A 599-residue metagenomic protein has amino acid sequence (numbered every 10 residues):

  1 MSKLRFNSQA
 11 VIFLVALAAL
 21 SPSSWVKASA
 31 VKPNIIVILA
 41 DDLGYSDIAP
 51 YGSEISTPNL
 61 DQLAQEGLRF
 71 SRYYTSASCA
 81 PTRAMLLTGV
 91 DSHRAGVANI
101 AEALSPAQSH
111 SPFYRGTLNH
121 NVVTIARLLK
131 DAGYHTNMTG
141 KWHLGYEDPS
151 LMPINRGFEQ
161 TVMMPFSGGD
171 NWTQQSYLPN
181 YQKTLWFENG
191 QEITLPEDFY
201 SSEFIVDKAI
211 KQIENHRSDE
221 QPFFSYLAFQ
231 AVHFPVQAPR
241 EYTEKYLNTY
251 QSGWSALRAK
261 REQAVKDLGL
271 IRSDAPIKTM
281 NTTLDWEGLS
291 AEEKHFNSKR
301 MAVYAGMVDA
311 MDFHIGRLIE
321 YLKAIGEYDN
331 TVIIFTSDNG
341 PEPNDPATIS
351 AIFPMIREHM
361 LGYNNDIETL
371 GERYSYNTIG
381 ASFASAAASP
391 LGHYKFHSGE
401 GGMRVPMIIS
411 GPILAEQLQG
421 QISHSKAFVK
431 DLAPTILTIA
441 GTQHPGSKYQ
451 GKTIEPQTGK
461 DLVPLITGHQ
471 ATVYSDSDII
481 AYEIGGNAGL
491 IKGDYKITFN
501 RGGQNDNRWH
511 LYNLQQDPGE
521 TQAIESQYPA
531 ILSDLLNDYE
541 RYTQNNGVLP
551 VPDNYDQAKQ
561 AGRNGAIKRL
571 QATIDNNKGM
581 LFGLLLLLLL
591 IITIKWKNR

Functional and structural regions predicted by a protein language model:
S29-L68, D131, W142, I349-S350 (+1 more regions): Active-site-proximal N-terminal segment of extracellular/periplasmic enzymes that hydrolyze or transfer
A30-P33, A40, G44-Y45, R69 (+9 more regions): Long, internal low-complexity/basic segments
V31-N34, L86, Y146-N171, S202-K278 (+7 more regions): Active-site regions of oxyanion-processing enzymes, predominantly non-cytosolic
Y45-N137, E147-D148, P153-R156, Q160 (+2 more regions): Active-site segment of extracytoplasmic enzymes that catalyze sulfate/phosphate-ester chemistry
I48-A49, S111-N119, E192-Y200, Y250-S252 (+6 more regions): Active-site rim elements
A49-I55, R69-H93, A98-I100, M138-P149 (+7 more regions): Short, solvent-exposed turn/loop segments enriched in Gly/Ser/Thr/Pro and often Arg
D148-G157, Q237-A238, E320-S410, Q417 (+1 more regions): Histidine-centered active-site microenvironments of extracellular/periplasmic hydrolases and transferases
E159-Q160, M164-D170, R373-M403, L414-L514 (+1 more regions): C-terminal cap/loop subdomain of S1 sulfatases and analogous C-terminal strand-loop tails that border
